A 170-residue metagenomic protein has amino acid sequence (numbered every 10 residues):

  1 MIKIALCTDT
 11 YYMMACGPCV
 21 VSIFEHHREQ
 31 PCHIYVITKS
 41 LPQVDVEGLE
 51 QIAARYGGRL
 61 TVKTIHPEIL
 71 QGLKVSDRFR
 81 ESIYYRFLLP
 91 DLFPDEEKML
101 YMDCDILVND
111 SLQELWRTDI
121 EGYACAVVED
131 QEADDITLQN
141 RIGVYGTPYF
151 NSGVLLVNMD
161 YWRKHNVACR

Functional and structural regions predicted by a protein language model:
M1-R170: Glycosyltransferase catalytic domains, chiefly GT-A lineage
